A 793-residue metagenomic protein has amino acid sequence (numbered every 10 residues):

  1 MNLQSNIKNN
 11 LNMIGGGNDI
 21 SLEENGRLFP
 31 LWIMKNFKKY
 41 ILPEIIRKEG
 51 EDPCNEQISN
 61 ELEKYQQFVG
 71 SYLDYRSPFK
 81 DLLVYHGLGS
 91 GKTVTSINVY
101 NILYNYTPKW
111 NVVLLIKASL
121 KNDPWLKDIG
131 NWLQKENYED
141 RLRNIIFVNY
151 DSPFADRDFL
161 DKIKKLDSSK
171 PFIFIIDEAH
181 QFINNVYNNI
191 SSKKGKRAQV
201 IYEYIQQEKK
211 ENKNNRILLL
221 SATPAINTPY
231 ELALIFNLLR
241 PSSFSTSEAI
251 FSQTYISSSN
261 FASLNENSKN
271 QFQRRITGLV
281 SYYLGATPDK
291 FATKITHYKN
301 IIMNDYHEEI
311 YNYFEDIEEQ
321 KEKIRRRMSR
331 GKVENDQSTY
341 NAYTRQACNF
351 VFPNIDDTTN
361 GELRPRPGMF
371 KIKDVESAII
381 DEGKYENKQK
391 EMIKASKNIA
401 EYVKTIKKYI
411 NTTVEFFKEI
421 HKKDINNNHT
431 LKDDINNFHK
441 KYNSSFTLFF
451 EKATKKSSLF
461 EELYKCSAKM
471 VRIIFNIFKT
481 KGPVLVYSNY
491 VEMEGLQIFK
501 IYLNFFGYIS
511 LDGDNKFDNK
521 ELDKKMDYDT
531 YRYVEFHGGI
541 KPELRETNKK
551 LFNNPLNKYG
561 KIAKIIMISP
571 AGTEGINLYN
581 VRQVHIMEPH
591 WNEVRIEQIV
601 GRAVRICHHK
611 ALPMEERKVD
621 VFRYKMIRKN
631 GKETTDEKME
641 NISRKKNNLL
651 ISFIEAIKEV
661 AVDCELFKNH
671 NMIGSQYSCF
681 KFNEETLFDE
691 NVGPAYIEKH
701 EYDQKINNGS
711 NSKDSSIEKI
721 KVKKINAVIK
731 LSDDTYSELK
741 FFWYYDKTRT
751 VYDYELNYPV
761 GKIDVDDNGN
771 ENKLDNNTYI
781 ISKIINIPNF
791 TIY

Functional and structural regions predicted by a protein language model:
N6, N10-N557, K561-N577, E616-K713: Helicase motor interdomain insertion/brace
V584: Short conserved active-site loop signatures built around small residues
M587-P589: Short beta->alpha connector loops at strand-helix junctions that form conserved, small/polar/Pro-enriched
N592-L612: Conserved SF2 helicase motif VI
G674-Y793: The feature captures the C-terminal accessory region of ATP-dependent helicases and related nucleic-acid translocases
